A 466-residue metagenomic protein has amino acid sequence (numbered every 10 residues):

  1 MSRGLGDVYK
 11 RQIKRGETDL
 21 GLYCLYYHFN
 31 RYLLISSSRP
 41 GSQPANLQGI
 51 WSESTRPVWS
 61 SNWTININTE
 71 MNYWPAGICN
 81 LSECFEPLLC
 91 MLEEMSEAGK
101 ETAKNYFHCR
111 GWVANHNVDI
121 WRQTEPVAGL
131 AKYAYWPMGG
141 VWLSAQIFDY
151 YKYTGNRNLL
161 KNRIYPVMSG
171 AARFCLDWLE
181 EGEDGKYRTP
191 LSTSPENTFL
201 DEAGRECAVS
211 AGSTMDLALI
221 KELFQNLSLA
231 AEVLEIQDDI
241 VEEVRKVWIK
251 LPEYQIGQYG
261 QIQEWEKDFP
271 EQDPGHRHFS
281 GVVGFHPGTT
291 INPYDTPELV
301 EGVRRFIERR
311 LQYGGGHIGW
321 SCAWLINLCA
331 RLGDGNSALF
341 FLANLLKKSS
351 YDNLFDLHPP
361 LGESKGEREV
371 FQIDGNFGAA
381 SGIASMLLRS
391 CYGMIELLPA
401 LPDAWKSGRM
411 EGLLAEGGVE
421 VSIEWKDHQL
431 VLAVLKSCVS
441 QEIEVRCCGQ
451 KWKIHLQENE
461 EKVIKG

Functional and structural regions predicted by a protein language model:
M1-Y9: Single conserved hydrophobic/aromatic residue that forms the stacking wall/gate of nucleotide- or nucleobase-binding
K10-C24, Q43-N62, N68, P75-A76 (+7 more regions): Primarily short, surface-exposed interaction patches in extracytoplasmic proteins
R11-N46, C90-M91, G99-T124, Q258: Low-complexity, Ser/Thr/Pro/Gly-enriched N-terminal "stalk/linker" regions
Y32-Q43, P57-N62, C84, E97-T102 (+5 more regions): Secretory-pathway/luminal and periplasmic proteins that interact with or process carbohydrate-rich
G49-S60, N115-Y135, S192-G212, S350-E369: Acidic/His metal-coordination segments adjacent to aromatic residues that form catalytic metal sites in metalloenzymes
I65-T69, W74-E101, N105, C109 (+5 more regions): Active-site core of glycosidic bond-cleaving carbohydrate-active enzymes
G170-A230: Acidic/histidine-rich catalytic neighborhood
D184, N336-G466: Non-catalytic C-terminal accessory modules of carbohydrate-active enzymes
